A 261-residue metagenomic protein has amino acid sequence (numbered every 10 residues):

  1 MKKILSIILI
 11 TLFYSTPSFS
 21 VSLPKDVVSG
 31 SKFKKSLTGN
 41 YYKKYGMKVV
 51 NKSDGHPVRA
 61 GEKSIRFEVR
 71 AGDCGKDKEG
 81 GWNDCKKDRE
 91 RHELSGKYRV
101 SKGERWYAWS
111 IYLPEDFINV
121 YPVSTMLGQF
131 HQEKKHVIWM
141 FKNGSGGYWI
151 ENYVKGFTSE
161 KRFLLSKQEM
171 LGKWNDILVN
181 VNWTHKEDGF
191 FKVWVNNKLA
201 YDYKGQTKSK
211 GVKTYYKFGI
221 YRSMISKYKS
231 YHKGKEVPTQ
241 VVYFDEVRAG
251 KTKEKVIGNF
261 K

Functional and structural regions predicted by a protein language model:
M1-I4: Positively charged n-region of N-terminal signal peptides that target proteins for export
I7-I8, S18: Cleavable N-terminal signal peptides
T11-L12, N119: Repetitive helical segments and hydrophobic/amphipathic motifs
F13-P17: N-terminal signal peptide c-region/cleavage motif recognized by signal peptidases
S20-K261: Low-complexity, Ser/Thr/Pro/Gly-rich disordered linker/stalk regions
